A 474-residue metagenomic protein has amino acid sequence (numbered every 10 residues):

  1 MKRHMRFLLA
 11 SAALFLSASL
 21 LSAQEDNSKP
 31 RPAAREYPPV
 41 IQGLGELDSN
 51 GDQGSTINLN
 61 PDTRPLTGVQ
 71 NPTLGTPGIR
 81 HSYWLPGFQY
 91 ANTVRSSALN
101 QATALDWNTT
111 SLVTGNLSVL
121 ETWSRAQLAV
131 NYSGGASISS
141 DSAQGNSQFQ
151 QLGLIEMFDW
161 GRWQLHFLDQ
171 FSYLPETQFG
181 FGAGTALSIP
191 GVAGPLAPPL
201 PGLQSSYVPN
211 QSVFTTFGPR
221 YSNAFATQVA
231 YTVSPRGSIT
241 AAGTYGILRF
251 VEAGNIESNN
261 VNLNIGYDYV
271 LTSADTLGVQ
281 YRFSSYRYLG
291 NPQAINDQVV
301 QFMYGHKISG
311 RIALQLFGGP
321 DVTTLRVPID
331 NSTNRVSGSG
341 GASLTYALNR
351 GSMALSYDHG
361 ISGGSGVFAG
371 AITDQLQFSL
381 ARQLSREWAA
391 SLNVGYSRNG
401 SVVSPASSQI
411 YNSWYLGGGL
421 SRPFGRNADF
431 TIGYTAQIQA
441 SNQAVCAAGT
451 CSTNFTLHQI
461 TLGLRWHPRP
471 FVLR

Functional and structural regions predicted by a protein language model:
M1-L9: Bacterial N-terminal signal peptides that target proteins for export
A10-S19: Bacterial N-terminal signal peptides
Q24-R474: Gram-negative and organellar
